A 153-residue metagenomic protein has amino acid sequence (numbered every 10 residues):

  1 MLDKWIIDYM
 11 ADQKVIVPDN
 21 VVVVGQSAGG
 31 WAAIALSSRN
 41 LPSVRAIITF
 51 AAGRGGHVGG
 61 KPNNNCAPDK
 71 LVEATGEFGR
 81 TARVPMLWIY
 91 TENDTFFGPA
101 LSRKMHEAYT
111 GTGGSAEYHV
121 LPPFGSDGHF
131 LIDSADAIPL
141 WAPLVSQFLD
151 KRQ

Functional and structural regions predicted by a protein language model:
M1-K14: Alpha/beta-hydrolase active-site loop
K14, N40, Y109: Active-site catalytic pocket residues across diverse enzymes, especially alpha/beta-hydrolases
V15-S27: Alpha/beta-hydrolase fold nucleophile elbow
G25-A35: Glycine-rich nucleophile elbow surrounding the catalytic serine of serine-hydrolase chemistry
A35, A100-K104, D136: Generic recognition of short, well-ordered alpha-helical segments
L36-R45: Conserved hydrolase catalytic core segment
A46, A52, H57-T112, E117: The feature captures the conserved acid-bearing segment of alpha/beta-hydrolase catalytic domains
T112-Q153: C-terminal catalytic histidine-bearing segment of alpha/beta-hydrolase fold enzymes
